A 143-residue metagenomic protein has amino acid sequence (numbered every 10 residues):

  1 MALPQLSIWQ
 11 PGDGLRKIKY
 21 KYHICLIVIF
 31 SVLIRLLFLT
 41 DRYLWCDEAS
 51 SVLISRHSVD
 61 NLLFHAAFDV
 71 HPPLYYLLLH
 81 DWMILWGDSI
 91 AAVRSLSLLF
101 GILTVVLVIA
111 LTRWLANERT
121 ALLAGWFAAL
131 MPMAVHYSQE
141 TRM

Functional and structural regions predicted by a protein language model:
M1-I18: Membrane-interfacial, low-structure loops and terminal tails that flank and connect transmembrane helices in multi-pass
K19-E48, S58: Transmembrane signal-anchor helices characteristic of membrane glycosylation enzymes that use polyprenol
Y20-Y22, S89-A92, L115-L123: Membrane-helix interface segments
C25, I29, S95-A116: Transmembrane-helix motifs of polytopic, lipid-linked glycan transferases
S31, A124-A129, H136: Short helix- or helix-capping micro-motifs that position conserved polar/aromatic residues at function-defining sites
C46-W82: Extracytosolic helix-loop segments that constitute the early lumenal/periplasmic catalytic or substrate-binding loops
V70-H71, Y75, L79-M83, G87 (+1 more regions): Transmembrane alpha-helices of multi-pass, membrane-embedded glycan-processing enzymes that use lipid-linked
Q139-M143: Short acidic/glycine- and proline-prone juxtamembrane loop motifs at membrane-interface regions of multi-pass membrane
